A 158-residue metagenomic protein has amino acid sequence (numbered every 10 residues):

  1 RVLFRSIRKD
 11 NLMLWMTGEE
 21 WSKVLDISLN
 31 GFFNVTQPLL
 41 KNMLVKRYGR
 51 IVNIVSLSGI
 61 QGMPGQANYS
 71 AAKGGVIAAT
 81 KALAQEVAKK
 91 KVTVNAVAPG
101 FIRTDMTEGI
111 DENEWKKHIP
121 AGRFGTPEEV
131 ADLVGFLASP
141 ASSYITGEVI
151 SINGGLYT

Functional and structural regions predicted by a protein language model:
R1-L3: Short, small-residue-biased leader/transition segments that mark boundaries at the very start of proteins
N11-M13, E20-S22, I51, T107 (+1 more regions): Substrate-binding pocket helix/loop in short-chain dehydrogenase/reductase
L14, Q61-A67, K89-K90, G122 (+1 more regions): Active-site loop immediately N-terminal to the catalytic Tyr-X3-Lys motif of short-chain dehydrogenase/reductase
T36, A72, T80: Active-site helix of classical SDR
L40, Y48, F124-I152, L156-Y157: C-terminal substrate-recognition "lid" of short-chain dehydrogenase/reductases
K41, Q85-K89, S143: Alpha-helical segment proximal to the catalytic Tyr-Lys
S56: Residue(s) in the substrate-gating loop at a strand-loop-helix junction that position the organic substrate next
